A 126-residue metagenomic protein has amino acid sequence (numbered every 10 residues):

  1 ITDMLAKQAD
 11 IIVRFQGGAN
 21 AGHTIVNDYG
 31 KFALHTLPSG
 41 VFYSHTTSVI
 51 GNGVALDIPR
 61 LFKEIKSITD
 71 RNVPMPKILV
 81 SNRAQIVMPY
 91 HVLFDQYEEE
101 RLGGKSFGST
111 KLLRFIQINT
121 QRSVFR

Functional and structural regions predicted by a protein language model:
I1-R126: Non-transmembrane, aqueous-exposed alpha-helical and coiled segments at domain scale
